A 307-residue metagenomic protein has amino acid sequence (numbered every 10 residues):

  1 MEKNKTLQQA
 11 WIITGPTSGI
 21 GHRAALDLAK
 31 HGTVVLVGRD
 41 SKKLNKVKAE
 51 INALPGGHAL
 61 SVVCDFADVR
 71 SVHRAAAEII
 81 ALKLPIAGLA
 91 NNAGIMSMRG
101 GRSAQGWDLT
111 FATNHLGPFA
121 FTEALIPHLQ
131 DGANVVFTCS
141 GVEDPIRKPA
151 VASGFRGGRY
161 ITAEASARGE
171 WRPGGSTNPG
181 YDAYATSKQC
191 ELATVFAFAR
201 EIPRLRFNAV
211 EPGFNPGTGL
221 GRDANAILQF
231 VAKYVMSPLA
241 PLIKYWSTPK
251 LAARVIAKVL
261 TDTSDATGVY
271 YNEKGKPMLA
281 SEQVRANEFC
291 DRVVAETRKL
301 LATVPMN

Functional and structural regions predicted by a protein language model:
M1-P216, V304-N307: Rossmann-fold NAD(P)H-dependent dehydrogenase/reductase core
W11, L26, V269-N307: C-terminal helix-and-tail extensions that cap enzymatic domains
A53, I227, Y271-K274: A short glycine/small-residue-enriched secondary-structure motif
R147-V151, G219-A224, E282-V284: Short aromatic-enriched loop/helix-cap "lid" or pocket-rim segments at secondary-structure transitions that line
S166-Y181, F214-L251: Alpha-helical membrane-targeting segments
Y234-M278, N287-F289, K299: C-terminal helical subdomain
